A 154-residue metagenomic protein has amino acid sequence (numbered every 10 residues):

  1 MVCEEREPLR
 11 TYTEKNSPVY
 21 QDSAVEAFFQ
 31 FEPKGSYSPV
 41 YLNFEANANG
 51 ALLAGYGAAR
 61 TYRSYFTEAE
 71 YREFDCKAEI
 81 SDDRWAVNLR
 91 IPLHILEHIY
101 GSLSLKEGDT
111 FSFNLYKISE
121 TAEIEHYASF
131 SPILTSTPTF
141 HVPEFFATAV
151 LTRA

Functional and structural regions predicted by a protein language model:
M1-A154: Structural preference for beta-rich elements and adjacent junctions enriched in aromatics
